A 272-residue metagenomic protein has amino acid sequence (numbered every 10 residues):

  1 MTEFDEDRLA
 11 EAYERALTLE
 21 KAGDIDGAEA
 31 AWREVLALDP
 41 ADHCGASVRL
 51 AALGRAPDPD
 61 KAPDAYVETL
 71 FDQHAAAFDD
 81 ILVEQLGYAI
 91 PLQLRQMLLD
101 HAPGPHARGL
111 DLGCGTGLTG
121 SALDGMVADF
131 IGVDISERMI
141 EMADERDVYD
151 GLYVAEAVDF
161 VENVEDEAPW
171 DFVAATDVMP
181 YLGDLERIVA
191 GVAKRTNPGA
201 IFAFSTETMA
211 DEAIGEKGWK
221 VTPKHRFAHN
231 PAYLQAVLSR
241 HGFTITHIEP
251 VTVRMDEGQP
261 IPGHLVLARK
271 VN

Functional and structural regions predicted by a protein language model:
T2-E68: N-terminal auxiliary segments of SAM/dcSAM-dependent transferases
G87-P105: Conserved alpha-helix/loop element of class I SAM-dependent methyltransferases that forms part of the SAM/SAH-binding
R108-L110, G115-V161: Class I SAM-dependent methyltransferase SAM/SAH-binding core
A174: A conserved beta-strand element that flanks and buttresses the S-adenosyl-L-methionine
E186-I201: A short glycine-rich, Lys/Arg-flanked "PGG" loop and its adjoining helix->strand segment in the class I
F204-R226: Short, glycine-/aromatic-enriched active-site segment of Class I SAM-dependent methyltransferases
R226-G242, I248: Short alpha-helix
V253-N272: Core SAM-dependent methyltransferase catalytic element
